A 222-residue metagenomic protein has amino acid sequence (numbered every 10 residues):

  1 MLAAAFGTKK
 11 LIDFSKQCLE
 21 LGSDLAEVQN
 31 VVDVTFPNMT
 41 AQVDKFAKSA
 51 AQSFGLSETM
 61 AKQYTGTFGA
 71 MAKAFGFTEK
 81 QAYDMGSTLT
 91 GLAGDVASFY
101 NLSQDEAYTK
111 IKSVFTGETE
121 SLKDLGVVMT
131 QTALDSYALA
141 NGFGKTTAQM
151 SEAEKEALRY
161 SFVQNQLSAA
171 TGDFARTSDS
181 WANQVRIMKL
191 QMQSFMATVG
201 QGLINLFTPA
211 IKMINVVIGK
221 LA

Functional and structural regions predicted by a protein language model:
M1-A4, V199: Membrane-penetrating hydrophobic segments
A3-F54, G66-F77, D84-A97, A107-A182 (+2 more regions): Small-residue helix-packing and pore-constriction motifs in hydrophobic alpha-helices
M60-A61, Y100: Short, flexible active-site-proximal loops enriched in glycine and acidic residues
A61, A82-Y83: Short functional linear motifs
S103-Q104: Short, glycine-/polar-rich solvent-exposed loops and beta-turns at beta-strand/coil boundaries
G117, I187, Q191-T198, G202-P209 (+1 more regions): Low-complexity, intrinsically disordered, cysteine-poor segments enriched in small/polar and charged residues
